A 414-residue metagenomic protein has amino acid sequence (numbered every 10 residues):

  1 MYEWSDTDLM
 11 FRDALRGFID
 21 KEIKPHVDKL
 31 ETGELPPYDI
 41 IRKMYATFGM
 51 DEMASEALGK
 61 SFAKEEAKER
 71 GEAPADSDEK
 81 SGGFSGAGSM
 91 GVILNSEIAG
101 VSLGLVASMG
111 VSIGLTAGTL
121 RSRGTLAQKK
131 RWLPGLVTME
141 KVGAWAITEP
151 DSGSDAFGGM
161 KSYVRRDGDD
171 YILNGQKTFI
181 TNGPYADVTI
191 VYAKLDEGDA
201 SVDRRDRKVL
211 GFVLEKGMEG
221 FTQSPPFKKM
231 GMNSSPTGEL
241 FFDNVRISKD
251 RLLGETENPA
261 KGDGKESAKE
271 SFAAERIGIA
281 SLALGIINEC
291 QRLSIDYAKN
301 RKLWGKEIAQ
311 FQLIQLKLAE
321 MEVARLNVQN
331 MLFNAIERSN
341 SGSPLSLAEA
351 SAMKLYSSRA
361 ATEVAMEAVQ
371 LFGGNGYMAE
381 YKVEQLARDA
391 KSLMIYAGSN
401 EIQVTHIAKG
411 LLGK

Functional and structural regions predicted by a protein language model:
Y2-W4, M10, G83, T222-L326 (+2 more regions): Glycine-rich beta->alpha junctions and the first turn(s) of the following alpha-helix
K24-T32, I295, K299-K306, E322-Y356 (+1 more regions): C-terminal helix-coil-helix/basic helical segment that borders enzyme active sites and/or dimer interfaces and provides
F48-E140, N182-V188, S339, R388: Internal helix-loop-helix
L94, L115, E270, F372-K414: Glycine-rich phosphate/cofactor-binding loops in nucleotide/flavin-utilizing enzymes
M139-T148: A short, Trp-centered hydrophobic/proline-enriched beta-strand micro-motif
P150-G153, T178-G183, M232, E275-G278 (+1 more regions): Glycine-rich phosphate/pyrophosphate-binding beta-alpha loops
S162-R165: A structural signal for short hydrophobic beta-strand segments in well-ordered beta-sheet cores
D169-D170, N174-Q223: A short core secondary-structure module
